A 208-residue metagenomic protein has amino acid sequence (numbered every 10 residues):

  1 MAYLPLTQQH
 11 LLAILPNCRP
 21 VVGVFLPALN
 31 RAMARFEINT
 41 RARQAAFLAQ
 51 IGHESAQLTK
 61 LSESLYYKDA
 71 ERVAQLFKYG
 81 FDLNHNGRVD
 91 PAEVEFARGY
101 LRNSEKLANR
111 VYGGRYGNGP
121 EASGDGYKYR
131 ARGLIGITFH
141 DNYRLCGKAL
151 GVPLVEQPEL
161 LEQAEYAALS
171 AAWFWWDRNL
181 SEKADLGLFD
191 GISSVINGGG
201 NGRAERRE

Functional and structural regions predicted by a protein language model:
A2-V24, G52-W173: Peptidoglycan-targeting cell-wall enzymes and recognition modules
Q9, P27, R31, A45-L48 (+5 more regions): Solvent-exposed, polar/charged alpha-helical surfaces in well-ordered, non-transmembrane soluble domains, broadly
A13-A46, I196: N-terminal carbohydrate-binding/catalytic regions of secreted carbohydrate-active enzymes
A34-N39, E156-E162, A184-D185: Short, mixed-charge amphipathic alpha-helical segments
E37-F47, K60-S64, S181-S193: Surface-exposed patches in mature extracellular/periplasmic domains of secreted proteins
I51-E54, A184-R203: Acidic helix/loop microenvironments that form the catalytic cleft of cell-wall polysaccharide enzymes
Y166-S170, D177-A184: Proteins synthesized as precursors that undergo proteolytic processing into mature forms
